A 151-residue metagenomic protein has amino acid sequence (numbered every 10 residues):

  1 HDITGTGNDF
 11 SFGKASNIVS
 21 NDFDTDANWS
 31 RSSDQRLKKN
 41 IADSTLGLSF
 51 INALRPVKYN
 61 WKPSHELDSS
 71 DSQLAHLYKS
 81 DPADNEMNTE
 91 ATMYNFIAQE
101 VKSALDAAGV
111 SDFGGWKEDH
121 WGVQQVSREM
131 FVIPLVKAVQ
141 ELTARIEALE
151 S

Functional and structural regions predicted by a protein language model:
H1-L46: Small/polar residue-rich beta-strand/coil "junction" motifs that cap repeat-based extracellular fibers
R31-S151: Intramolecular chaperone/auto-protease modules of tailspike-like proteins
